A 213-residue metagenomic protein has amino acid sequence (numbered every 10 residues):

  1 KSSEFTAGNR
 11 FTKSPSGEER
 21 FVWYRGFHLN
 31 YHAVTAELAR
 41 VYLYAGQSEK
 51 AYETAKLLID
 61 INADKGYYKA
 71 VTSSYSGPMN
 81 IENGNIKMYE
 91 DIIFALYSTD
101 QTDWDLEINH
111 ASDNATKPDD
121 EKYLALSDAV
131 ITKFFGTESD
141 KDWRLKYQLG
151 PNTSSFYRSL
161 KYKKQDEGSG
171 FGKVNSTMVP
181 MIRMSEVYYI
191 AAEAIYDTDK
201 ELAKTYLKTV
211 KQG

Functional and structural regions predicted by a protein language model:
K1-M184, D197-L202: Structured, solvent-exposed acidic/aromatic patches
Y188, E201-G213: Active/binding-pocket-proximal capping segment
